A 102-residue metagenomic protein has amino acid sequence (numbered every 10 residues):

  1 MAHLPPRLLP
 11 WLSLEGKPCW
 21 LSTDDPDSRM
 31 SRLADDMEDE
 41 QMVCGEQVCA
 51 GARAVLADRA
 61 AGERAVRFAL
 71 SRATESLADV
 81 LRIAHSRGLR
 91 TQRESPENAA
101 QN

Functional and structural regions predicted by a protein language model:
M1-N102: Hydrophobic alpha-helical segments that drive targeting, anchoring, or assembly
